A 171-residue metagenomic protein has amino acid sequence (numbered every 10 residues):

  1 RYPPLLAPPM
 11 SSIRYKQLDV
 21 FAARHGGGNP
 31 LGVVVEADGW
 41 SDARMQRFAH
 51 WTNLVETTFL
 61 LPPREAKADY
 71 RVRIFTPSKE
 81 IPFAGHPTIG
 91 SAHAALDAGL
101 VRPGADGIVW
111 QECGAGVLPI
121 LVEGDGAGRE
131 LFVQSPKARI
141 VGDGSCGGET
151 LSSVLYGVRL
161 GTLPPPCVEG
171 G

Functional and structural regions predicted by a protein language model:
R1-P9: Short, Lys/Arg-enriched N-terminal segments with co-localized hydrophobic residues within the first ~10-30 amino acids
P9-A84, T88-G171: Active-site proximal loop and beta-alpha junction motif in alpha/beta enzyme cores
